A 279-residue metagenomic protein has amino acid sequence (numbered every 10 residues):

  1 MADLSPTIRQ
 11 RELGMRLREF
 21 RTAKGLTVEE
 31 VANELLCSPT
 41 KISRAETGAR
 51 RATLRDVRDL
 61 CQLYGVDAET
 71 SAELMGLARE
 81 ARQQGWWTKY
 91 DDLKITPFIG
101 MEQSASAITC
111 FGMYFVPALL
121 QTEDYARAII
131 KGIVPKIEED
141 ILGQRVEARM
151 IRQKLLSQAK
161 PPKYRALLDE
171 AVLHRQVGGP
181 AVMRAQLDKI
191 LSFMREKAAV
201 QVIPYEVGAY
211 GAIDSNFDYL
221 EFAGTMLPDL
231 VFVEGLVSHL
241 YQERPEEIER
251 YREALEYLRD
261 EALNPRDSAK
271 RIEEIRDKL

Functional and structural regions predicted by a protein language model:
A2-E19, A23, E29-N33, T47-H174 (+3 more regions): Interdomain hinge/linker segments and adjacent boundary elements that couple functional modules
C37, W86-W87, F217: Tryptophan-centered motif/residue detector
G179-L279: C-terminal regulatory/effector modules of DNA-binding transcriptional regulators
